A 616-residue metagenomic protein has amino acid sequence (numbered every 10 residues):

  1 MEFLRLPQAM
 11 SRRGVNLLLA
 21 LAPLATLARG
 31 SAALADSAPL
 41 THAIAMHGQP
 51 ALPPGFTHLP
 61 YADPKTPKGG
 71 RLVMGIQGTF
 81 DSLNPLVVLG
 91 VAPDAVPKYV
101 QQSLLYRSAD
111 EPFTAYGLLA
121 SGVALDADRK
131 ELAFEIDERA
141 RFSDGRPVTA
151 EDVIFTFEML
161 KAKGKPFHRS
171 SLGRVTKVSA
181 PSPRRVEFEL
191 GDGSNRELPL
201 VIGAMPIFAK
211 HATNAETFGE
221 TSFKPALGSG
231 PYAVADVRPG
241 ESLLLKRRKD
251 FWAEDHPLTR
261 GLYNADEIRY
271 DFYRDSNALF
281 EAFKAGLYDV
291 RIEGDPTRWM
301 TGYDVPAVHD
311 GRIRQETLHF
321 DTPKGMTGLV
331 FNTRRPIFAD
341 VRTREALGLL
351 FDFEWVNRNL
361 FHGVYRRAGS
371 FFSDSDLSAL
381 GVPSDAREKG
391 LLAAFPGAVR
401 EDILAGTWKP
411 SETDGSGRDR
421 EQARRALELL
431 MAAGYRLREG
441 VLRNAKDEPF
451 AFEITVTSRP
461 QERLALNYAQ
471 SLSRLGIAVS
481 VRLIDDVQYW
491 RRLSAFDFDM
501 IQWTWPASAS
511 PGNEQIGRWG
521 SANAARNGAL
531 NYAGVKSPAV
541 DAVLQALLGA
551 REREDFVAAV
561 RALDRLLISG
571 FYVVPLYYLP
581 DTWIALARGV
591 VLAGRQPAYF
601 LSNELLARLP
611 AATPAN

Functional and structural regions predicted by a protein language model:
V15, A22-P23, A38-L40, I76-G78 (+7 more regions): Detector for C-terminal structural segments
D36-D128, E135, E158, L227: N-terminal lobe/hinge region of extracytoplasmic solute-binding protein
A62-P67, L89-V96, G122-P166, P181 (+4 more regions): Aromatic- and charge-enriched surface segment that lines or borders ligand/interaction sites
T79, Q101-F113, E158, I202-L262 (+5 more regions): Gly/Pro-rich hinge or "lid" segments in bacterial periplasmic/extracellular proteins
G117-S121, S143, V148, L172 (+5 more regions): Aromatic-rich, solvent-exposed beta-strand/loop patch
E135, R169-N214, P231-R238, P383-F395: Surface-exposed binding/hinge segments that line and control ligand-binding clefts or catalytic entry sites
D137, E220, A253-D304, E345 (+4 more regions): Ligand-site clamp/hinge motif
K177-S179, A235-K246, D271-R335, R342-A346 (+2 more regions): Extracellular/periplasmic solute-recognition and catalytic clefts
